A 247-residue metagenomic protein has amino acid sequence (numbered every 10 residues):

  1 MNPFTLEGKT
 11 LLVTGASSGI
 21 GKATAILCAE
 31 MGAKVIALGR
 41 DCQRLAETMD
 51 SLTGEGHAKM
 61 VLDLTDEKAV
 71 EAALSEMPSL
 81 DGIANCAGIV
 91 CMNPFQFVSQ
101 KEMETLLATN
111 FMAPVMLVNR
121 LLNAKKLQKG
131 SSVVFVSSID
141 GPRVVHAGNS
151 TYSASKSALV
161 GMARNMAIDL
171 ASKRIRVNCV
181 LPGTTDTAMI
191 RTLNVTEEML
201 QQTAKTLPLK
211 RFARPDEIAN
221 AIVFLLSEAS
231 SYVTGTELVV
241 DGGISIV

Functional and structural regions predicted by a protein language model:
S17-S18: Conserved glycine-rich cofactor-binding loop
P94-F95, S99-L107, M199, T203: Substrate-binding pocket helix/loop in short-chain dehydrogenase/reductase
V118, S155, A163: Active-site helix of classical SDR
N123, I168-D169, S231: Alpha-helical segment proximal to the catalytic Tyr-Lys
S138: Residue(s) in the substrate-gating loop at a strand-loop-helix junction that position the organic substrate next
A171, R176, V233-G235: Short, small/polar-rich loop/turn modules that mediate ligand/substrate recognition or access, typified
R211-V240, S245-I246: C-terminal substrate-recognition "lid" of short-chain dehydrogenase/reductases
